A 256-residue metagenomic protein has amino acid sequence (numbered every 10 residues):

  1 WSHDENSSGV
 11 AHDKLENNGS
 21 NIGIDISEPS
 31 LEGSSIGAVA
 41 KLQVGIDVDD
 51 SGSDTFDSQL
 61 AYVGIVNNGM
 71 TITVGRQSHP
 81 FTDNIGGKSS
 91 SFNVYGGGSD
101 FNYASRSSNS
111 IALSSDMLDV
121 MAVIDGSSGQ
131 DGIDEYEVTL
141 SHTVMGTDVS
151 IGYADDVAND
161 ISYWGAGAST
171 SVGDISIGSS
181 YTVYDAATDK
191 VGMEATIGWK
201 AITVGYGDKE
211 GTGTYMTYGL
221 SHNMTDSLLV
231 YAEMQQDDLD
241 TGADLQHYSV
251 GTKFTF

Functional and structural regions predicted by a protein language model:
W1-F256: Outer-membrane beta-barrel proteins
